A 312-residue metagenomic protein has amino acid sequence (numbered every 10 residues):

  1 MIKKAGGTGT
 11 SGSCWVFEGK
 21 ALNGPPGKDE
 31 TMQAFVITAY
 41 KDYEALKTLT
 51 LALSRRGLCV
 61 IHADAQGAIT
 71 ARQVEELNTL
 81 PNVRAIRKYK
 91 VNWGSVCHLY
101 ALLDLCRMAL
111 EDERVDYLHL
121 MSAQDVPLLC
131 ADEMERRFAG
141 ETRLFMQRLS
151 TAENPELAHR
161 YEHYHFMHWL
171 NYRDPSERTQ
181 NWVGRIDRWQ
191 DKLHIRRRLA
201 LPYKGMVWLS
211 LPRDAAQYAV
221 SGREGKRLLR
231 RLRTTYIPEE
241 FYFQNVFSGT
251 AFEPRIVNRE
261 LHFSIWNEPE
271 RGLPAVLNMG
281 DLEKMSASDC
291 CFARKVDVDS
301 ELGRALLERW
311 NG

Functional and structural regions predicted by a protein language model:
A5-G7, K28: Low-complexity intrinsically disordered segments
K28-G312: ER/Golgi luminal nucleotide-sugar-dependent glycosyltransferases, focusing on the catalytic module
